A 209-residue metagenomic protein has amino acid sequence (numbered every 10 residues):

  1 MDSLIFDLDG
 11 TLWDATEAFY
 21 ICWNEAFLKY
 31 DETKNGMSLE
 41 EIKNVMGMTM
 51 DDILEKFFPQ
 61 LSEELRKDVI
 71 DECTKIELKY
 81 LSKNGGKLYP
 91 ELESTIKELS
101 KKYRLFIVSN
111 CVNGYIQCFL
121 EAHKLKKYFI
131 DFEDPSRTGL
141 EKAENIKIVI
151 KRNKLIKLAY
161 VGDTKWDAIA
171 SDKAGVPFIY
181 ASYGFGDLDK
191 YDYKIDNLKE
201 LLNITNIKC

Functional and structural regions predicted by a protein language model:
M1, Q117-C209: Asp-based, Mg2+/Mn2+-dependent phosphohydrolase catalytic module
M1-E40: Active-site neighborhood of HAD-like aspartate-dependent phosphohydrolases
T11, S109-C111: Conserved phosphate-coupling serine/threonine residues in phosphotransfer and NTP-handling enzymes
F19, M50, L88, K142: Conserved donor sugar-nucleotide recognition element shared by glycan-biosynthetic enzymes
K29-L61, K67, P90: Alpha-helical substrate-recognition element adjacent to the catalytic core
E55-E93: Metal-dependent phosphoesterase signature
K79-I107, Q117, A143: Short, acidic loop-to-helix structural element flanking the phosphoryl-transfer center in phosphate-processing enzymes
